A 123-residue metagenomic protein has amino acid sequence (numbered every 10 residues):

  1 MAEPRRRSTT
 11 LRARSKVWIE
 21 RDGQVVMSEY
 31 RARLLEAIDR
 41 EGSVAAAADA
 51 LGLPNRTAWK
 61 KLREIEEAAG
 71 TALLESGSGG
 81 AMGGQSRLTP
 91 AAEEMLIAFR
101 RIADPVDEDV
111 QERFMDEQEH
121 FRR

Functional and structural regions predicted by a protein language model:
T9-G23: Short, Lys/Arg-enriched N-terminal segment that forms or immediately precedes the first helix of a structured domain
I38-A47: Short helix-boundary/capping micro-motifs
A45, R56-T57: Key DNA-contact positions within bacterial/archaeal DNA-binding proteins
G52-L53: Central "turn" residue of the DNA-binding helix-turn-helix
K61: Residues within the DNA-recognition helix of helix-turn-helix
E67-A72: Residue cluster at the C-terminal edge of the helix-turn-helix DNA-binding motif
S76-R101: Basic, amphipathic "hinge/linker" alpha-helix immediately C-terminal to the N-terminal HTH DNA-binding motif
M95-E117: Alpha-helical linker/hinge and terminal dimerization helices associated with HTH transcriptional regulators
